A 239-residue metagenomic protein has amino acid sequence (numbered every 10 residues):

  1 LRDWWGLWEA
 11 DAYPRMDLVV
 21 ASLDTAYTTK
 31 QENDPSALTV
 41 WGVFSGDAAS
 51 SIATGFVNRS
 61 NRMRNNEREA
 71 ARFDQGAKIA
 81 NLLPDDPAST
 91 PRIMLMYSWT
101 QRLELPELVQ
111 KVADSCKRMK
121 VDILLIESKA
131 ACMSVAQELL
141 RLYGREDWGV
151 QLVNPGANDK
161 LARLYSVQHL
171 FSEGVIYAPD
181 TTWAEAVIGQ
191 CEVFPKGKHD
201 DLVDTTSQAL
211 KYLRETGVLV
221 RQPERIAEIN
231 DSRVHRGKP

Functional and structural regions predicted by a protein language model:
L1-T25: ATPase catalytic-site recognition across NTP-hydrolyzing enzymes
L7, L210-P239: Acidic two-metal-ion nuclease catalytic site recognized across multiple nuclease folds, prominently DnaQ/RNase D-T
L23-S36: An active-site-proximal beta-strand-loop segment
A26, K129, T206: Anionic group-transfer/hydrolysis microenvironments
E32, R118-V121, I176, D200 (+1 more regions): Intrinsically disordered or highly flexible coil/loop and linker segments, enriched in small and charged/polar residues
A37-T39, F44-F194, P239: Mg2+-dependent endonuclease catalytic cores in nucleic-acid-processing enzymes, primarily RNase H-like
C191-P223: Acidic, Mg2+-coordinating catalytic module of metal-dependent nucleases/exonucleases that use a two-metal-ion mechanism
